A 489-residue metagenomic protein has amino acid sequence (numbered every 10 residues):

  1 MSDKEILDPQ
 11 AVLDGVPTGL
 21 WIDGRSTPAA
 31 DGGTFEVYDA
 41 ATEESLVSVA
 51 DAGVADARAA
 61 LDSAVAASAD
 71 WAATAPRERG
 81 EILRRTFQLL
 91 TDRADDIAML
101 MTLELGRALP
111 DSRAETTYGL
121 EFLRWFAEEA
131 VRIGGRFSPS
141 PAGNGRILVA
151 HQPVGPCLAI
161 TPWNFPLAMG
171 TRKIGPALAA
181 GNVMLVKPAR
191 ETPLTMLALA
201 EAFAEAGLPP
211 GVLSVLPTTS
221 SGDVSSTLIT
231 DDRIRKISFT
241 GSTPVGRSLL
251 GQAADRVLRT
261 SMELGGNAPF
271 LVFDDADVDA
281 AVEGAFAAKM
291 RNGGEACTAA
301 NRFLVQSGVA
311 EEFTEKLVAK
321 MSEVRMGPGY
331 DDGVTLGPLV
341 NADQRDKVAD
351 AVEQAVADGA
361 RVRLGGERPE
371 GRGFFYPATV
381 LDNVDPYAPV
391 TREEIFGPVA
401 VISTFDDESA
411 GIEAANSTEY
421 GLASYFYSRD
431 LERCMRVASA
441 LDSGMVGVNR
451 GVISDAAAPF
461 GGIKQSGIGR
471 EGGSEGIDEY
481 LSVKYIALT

Functional and structural regions predicted by a protein language model:
M1-A41: Hydrophobic face of amphipathic alpha-helices that form TPR/SEL1-like repeat modules and related alpha-solenoid
E43, R79, M101, L123 (+11 more regions): Residue-level signal for inorganic ion chemistry
E44-I133, N144: Glycine-rich loop-to-alpha-helix module at the N-terminal edge of alpha/beta enzyme cores
E44-S48, I234, L271, R325 (+3 more regions): Conserved C-terminal structural/oligomerization subdomain of aldehyde/semialdehyde dehydrogenase
L46-A52, A67-A73, L158-A159, F270-F273 (+5 more regions): Short, well-ordered beta-strand elements within core beta-sheets of diverse protein domains
G135-A280, F405: Rossmann-like NAD(P) dinucleotide-binding subdomain of oxidoreductase/dehydrogenase enzymes
V183-L185, V362, M445: A short hydrophobic/small-residue beta-strand
P244-D385, V448: ALDH superfamily catalytic-core signature
